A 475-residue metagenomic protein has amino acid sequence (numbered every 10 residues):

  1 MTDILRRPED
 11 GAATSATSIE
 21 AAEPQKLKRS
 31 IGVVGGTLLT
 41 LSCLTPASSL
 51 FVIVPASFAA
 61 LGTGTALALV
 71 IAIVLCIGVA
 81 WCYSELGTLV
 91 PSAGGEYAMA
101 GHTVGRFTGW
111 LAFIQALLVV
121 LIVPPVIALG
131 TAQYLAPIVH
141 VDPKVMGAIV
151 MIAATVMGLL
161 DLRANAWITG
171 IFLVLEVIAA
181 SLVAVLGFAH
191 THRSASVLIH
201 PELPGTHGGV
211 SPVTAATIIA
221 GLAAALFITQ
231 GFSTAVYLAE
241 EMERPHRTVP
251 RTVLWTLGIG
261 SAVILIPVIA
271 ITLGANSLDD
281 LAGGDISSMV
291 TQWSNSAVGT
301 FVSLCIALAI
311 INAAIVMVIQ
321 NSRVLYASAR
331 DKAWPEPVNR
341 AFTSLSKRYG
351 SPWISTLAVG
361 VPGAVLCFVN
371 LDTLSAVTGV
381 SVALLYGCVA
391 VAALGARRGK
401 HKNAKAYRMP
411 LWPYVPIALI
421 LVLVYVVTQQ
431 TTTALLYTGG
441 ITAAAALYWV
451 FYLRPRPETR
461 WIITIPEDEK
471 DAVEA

Functional and structural regions predicted by a protein language model:
M1-V54, A59-G64, I77, W81 (+6 more regions): Membrane-interface "cap" regions at the ends of multi-pass membrane proteins
R7, Y97-G101, I127-M146, A239-H246 (+3 more regions): Helix-loop-helix connectors at the membrane interface of multi-pass transporters/channels
S18, A22-L27, T65-A66, H140-D142 (+1 more regions): Helix-loop-helix junctions that connect adjacent transmembrane segments in multi-pass membrane transporters
V52-S57, I77-M151, T155-L159, A164 (+4 more regions): Hydrophobic transmembrane alpha-helices that form the core helical bundles of multi-pass secondary transporters
P55-L61, T65-A66, G130-K144, R163-L173 (+5 more regions): Transmembrane helix-loop boundary segments of multi-pass membrane transporters
A98-G105, A136-P137, T252-M317, W334-T373 (+1 more regions): TM-loop-TM module centered on a large, flexible mid-protein loop between adjacent transmembrane helices in multi-pass
P143-H200, Q230, V253-G258, T378-V389 (+2 more regions): Membrane-interface loop-to-helix entry segments
V377, S381-V382, A392-G395, M409-A475: A generic transmembrane alpha-helix motif of multi-pass inner-membrane proteins
